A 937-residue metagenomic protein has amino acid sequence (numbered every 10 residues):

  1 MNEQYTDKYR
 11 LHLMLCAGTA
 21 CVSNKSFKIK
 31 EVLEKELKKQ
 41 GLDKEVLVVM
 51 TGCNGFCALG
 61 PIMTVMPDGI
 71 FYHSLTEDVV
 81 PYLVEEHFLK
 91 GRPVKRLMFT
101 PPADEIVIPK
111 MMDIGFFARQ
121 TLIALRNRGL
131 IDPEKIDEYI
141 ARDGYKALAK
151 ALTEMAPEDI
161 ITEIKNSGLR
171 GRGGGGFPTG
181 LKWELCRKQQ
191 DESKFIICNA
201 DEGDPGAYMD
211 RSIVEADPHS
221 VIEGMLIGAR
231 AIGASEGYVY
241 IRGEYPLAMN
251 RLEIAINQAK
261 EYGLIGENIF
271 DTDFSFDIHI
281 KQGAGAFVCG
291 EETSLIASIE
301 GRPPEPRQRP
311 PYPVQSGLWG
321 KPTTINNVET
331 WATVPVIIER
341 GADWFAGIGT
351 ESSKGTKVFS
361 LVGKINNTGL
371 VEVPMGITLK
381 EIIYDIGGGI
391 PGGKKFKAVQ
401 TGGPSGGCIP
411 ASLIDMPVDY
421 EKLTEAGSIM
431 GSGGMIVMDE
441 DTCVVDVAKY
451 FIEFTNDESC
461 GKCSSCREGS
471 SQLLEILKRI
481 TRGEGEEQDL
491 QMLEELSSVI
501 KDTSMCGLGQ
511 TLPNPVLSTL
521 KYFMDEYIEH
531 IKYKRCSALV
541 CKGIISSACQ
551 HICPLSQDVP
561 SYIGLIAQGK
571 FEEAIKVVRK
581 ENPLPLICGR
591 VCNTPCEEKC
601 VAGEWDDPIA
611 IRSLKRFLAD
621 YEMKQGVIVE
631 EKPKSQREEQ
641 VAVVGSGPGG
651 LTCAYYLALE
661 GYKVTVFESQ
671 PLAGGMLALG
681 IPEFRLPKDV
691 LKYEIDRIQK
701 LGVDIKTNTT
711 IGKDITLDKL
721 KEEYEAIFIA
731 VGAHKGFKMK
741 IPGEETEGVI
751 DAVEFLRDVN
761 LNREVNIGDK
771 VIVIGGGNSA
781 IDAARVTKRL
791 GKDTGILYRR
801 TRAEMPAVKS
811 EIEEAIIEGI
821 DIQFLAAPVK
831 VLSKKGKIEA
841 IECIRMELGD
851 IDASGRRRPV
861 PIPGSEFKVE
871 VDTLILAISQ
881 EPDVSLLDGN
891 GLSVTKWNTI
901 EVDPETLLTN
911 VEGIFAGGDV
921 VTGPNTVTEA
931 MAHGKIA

Functional and structural regions predicted by a protein language model:
M1-H12, S26-M50, P67-R96, A147-I164 (+12 more regions): Ferredoxin-type iron-sulfur electron-transfer modules in oxidoreductases and energy-metabolism complexes
M98-N166, G320, N326-G341: Flexible inter-domain linker/hinge segments
Q120, M249-M375, G387: Hydrophobic alpha-helical positions that pack around
L618-K634, Y693-D714, G736-L790, V894-E905 (+1 more regions): Glycine-rich dinucleotide-binding loop and its adjacent helix/turn
S635, Q640-V644, K692-I741, K830-E842 (+3 more regions): Feature captures the FAD/FMN-dependent oxidoreductase FAD-binding
Q640-T665, A780-K788: N-terminal Rossmann-like FAD-binding beta1-loop-alpha1 element of flavoenzymes
V666, Q670-I705, V759, A784-K830: Rossmann-like dinucleotide-binding cores of NAD(P)H-dependent redox enzymes
E745-V771, I851-P924, T928-E929: FAD-site-proximal beta/loop scaffold in flavoenzymes
